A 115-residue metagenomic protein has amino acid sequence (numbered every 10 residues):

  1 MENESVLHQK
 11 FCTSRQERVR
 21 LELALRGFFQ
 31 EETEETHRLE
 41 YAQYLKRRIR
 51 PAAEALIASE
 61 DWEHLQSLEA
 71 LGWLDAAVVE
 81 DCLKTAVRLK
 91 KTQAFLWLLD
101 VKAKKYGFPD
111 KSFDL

Functional and structural regions predicted by a protein language model:
M1-L115: Ankyrin repeat (ANK) tandem alpha-helical domains that serve as protein-protein interaction scaffolds, prominent
